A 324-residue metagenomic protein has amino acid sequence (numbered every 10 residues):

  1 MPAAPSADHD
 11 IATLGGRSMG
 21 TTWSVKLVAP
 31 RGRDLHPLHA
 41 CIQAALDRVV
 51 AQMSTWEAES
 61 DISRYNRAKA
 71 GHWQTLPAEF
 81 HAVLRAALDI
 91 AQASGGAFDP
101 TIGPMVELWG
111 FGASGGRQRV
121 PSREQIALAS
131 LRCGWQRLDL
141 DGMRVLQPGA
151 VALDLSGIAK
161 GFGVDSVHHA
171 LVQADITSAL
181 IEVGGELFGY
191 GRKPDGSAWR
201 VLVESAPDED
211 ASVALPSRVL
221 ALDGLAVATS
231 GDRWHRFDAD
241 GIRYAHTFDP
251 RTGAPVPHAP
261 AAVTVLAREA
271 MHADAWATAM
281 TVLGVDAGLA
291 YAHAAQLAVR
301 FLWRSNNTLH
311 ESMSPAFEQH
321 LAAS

Functional and structural regions predicted by a protein language model:
M1-S324: Mature catalytic core of soluble alpha/beta enzymes
